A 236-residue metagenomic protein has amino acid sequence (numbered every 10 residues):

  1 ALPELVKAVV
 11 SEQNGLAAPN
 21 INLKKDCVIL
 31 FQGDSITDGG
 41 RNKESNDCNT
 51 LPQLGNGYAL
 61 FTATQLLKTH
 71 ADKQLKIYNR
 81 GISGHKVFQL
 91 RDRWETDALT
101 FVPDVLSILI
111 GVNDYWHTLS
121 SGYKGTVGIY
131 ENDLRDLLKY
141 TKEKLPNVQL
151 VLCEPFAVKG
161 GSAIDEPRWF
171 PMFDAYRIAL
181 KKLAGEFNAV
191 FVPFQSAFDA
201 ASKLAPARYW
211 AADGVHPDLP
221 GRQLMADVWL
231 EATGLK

Functional and structural regions predicted by a protein language model:
P3-R80, E95-V102: Serine-esterase "nucleophile elbow" of acetyl-processing enzymes
L23, N56-K76, H85, Q89-K236: Alpha-helical cap/lid subdomain in secreted, periplasmic, or secretory-pathway luminal O-acyl-processing enzymes
